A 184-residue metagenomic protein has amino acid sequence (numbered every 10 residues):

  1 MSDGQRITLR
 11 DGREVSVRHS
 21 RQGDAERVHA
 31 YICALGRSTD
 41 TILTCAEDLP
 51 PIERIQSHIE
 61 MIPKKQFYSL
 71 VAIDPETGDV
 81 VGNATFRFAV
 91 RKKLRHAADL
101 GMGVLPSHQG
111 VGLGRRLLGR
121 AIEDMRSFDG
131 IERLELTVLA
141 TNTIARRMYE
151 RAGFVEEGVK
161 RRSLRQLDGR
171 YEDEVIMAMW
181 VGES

Functional and structural regions predicted by a protein language model:
M1-R13, D168-S184: Terminal substrate-recognition subdomain of acyl/acetyltransferases
D11, H29-A46: Helix-loop element at the rim of GNAT/NAT acetyltransferase active sites that forms part of the acceptor-substrate
R13-V15, T77-N83, E172: Glycine-rich phosphate/pyrophosphate-binding loop shared by adenosine-nucleotide-utilizing enzymes
V15-V28: A short beta-loop-alpha structural element at the N-terminal edge of CoA-dependent acyl/N-acetyltransferase catalytic
C45-S107, G119, D124, W180-E183: Acetyl-CoA-dependent GNAT
V111, R115-R116, S127, A140-V159: Conserved active-site alpha-helix within GNAT-family acetyltransferase domains
L118, M125-T137: Conserved GNAT acetyl-CoA-binding A-motif
R133-V138, E150, V155-R170: Conserved catalytic-core motifs of GNAT/GCN5-like acyltransferases
